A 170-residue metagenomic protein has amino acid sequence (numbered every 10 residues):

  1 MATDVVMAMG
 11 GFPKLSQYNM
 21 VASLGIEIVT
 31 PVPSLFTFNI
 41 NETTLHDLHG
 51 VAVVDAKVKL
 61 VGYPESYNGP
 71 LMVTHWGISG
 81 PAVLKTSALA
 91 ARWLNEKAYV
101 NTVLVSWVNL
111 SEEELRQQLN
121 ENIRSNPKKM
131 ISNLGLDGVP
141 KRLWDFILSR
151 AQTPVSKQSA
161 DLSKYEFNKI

Functional and structural regions predicted by a protein language model:
M1-F12, M20-A22, L71-W76: Short hydrophobic core segments
M7-A8, K59-I170: Residue-level recognition of phosphate/Mg2+-coordinating polar/acidic sites in nucleotide-handling active sites
P13-K14, F36: Surface-exposed, flexible loop/turn segments at secondary-structure boundaries
Q17: Rossmann-like NAD(P)(H) cofactor-binding subdomain of soluble oxidoreductases
A22, E27-K85, A90: Mid-to-C-terminal "cap/lid" subdomains and adjacent gly/pro-rich loops that border and regulate access to redox
